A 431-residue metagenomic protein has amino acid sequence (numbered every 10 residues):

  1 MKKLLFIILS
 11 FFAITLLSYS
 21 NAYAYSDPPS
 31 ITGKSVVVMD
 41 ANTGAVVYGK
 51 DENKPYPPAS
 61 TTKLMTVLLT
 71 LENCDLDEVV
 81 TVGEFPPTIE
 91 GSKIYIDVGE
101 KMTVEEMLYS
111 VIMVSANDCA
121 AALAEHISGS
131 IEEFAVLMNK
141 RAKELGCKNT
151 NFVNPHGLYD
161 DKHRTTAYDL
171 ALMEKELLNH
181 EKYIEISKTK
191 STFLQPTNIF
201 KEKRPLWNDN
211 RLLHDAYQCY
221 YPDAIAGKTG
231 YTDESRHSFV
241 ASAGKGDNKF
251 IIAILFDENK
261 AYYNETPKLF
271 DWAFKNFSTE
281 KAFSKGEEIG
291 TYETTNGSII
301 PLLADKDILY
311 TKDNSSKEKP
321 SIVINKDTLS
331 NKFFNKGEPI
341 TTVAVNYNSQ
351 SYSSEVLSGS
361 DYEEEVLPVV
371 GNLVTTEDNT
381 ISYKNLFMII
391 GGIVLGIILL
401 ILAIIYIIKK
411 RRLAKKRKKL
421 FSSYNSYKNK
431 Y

Functional and structural regions predicted by a protein language model:
M1, Y424-N425: Proline/serine/threonine-rich low-complexity "mucin-like" segments in extracytoplasmic/periplasmic regions that act as
K2-A24, M388-K409: Sec-dependent N-terminal signal peptides of Gram-positive bacterial secreted proteins and lipoproteins
I7-S10, I14-L16, P58, T62 (+6 more regions): Residues at the start of alpha-helices and the adjacent loop-to-helix junctions
I8-F11, N73, D118, L177 (+2 more regions): Generic hydrophobic alpha-helical segments
S20, I127-S130, K410-R411, K415: Membrane-interface elements of multi-pass transporters and channels
A22-T189, P196: Active-site-adjacent loops and short helices of periplasmic peptidoglycan-processing enzymes
C147-K148, K162-R164, Y168-D169, E174-I398 (+2 more regions): Domain-terminus/edge residues, biased toward the C-terminal soluble/receptor-binding domains of extracytoplasmic
